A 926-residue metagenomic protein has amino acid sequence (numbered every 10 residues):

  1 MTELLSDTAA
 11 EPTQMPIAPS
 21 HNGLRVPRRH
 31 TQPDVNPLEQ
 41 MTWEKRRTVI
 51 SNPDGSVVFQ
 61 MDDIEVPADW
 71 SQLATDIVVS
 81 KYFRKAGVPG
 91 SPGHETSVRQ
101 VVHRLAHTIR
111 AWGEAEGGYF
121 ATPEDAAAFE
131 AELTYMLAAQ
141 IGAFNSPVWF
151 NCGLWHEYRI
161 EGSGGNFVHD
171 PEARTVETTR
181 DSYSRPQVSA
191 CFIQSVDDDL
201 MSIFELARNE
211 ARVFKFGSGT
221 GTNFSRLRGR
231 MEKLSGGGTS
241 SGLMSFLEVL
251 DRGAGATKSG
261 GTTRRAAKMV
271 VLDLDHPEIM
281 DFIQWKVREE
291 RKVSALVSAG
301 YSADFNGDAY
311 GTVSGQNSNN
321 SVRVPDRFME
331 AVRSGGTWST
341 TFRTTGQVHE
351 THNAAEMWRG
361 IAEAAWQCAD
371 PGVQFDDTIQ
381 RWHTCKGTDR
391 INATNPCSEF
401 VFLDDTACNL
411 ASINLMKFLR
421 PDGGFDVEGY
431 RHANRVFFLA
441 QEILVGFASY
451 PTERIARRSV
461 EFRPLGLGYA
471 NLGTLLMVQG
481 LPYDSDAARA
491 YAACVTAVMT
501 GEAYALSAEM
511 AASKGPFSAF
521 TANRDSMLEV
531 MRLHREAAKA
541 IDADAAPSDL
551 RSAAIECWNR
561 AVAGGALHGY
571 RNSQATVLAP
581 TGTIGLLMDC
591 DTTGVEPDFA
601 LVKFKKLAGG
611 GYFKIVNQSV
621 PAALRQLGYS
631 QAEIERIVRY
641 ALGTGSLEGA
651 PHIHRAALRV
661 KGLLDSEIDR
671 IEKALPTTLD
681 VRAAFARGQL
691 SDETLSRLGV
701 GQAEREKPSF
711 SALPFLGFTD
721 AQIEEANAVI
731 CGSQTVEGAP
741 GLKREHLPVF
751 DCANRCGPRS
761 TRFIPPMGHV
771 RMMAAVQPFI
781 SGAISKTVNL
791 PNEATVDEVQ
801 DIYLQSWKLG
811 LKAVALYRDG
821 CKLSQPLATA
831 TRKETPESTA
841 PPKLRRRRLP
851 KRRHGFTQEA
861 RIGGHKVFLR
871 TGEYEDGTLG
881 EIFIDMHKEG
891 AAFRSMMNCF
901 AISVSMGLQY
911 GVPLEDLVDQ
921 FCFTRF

Functional and structural regions predicted by a protein language model:
M1-Q909, V918-F926: Extended catalytic cores of very large enzyme megasubunits
